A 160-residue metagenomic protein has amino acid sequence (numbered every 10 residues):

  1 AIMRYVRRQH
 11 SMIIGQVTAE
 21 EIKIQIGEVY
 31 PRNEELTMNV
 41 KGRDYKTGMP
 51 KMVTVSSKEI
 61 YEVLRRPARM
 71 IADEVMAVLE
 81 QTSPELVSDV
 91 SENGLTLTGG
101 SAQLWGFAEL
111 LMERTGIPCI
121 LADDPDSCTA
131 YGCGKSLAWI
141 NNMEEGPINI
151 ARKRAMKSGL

Functional and structural regions predicted by a protein language model:
A1-R65, M76: Phosphate-binding glycine-rich/basic clefts of nucleotide- and phosphate-handling proteins, predominantly
I2, V75, L97, C133: Residue-level signature of catalytic and energy-coupling elements of molecular machines, predominantly ATP/GTP-dependent
I13-T18, D89, D123-P125: Interdomain boundary/hinge elements
G15, K135, W139-L160: Acidic, glycine/GT-rich loop-and beta-edge segments that sit at the periphery of enzyme/chaperone cores
P31, V87-L111: Glycine-rich phosphate-binding loops at beta-strand->alpha-helix junctions
E35, E92, G116: Active-site lining segments that contact anionic ligands and/or coordinate catalytic metals
V63-V90, S136-W139: Phosphate/ATP-binding catalytic cores across multiple sugar-kinase/actin-like superfamilies, primarily ASKHA
E109-K135, W139, M143: Conserved phosphate-binding/catalytic loops in two-lobed NTP-binding clefts
